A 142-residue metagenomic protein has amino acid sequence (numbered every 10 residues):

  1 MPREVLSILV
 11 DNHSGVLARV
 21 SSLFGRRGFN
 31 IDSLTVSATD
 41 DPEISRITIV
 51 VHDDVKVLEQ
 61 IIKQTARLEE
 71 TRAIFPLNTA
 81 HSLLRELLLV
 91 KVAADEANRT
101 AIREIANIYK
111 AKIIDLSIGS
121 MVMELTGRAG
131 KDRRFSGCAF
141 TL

Functional and structural regions predicted by a protein language model:
M1-S45, V50-L142: Long, contiguous binding/interaction regions
